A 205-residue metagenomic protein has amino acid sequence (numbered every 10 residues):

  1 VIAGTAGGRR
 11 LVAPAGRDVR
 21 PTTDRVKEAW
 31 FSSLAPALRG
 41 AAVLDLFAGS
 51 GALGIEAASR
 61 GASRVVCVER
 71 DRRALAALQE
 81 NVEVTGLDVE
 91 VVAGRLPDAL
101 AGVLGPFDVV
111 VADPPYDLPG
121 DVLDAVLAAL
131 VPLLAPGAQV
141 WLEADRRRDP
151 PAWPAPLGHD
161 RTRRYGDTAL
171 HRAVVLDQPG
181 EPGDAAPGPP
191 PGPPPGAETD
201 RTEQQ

Functional and structural regions predicted by a protein language model:
V1-Q205: Class I S-adenosyl-L-methionine-dependent methyltransferase catalytic core
